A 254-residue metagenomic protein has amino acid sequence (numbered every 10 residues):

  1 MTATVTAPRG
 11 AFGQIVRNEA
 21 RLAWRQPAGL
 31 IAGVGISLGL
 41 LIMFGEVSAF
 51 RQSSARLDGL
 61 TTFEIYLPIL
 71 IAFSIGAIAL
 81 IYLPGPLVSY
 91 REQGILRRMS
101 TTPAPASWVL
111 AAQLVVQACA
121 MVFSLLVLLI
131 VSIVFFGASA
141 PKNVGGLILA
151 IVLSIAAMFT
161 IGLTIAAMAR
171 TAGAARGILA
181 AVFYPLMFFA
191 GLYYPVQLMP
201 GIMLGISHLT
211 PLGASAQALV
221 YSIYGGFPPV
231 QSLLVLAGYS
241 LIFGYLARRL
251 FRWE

Functional and structural regions predicted by a protein language model:
T2-N18, L192-L233: Short hydrophobic, aromatic-rich alpha-helical segments embedded in or entering the lipid bilayer of multi-pass
T4-A11, I15-Q93, Q113-M121, L125 (+3 more regions): Transmembrane helix-boundary elements of multi-pass transport/secretion proteins, especially ABC-type permease modules
E19, I42, L129-V134, L163-T164 (+4 more regions): Alpha-helical transmembrane segments of multipass membrane proteins
I31-A32, S107-A111, I178: Signature of the 12-TM Major Facilitator Superfamily
I42-F50, A166-L209: Transmembrane helix segments
G45-A49, S89, R98, I133 (+7 more regions): Transmembrane helix-loop junction
R98-S107, P211: Short helix-to-coil transition segments within interhelical loops that connect adjacent transmembrane helices
A106-S107, A140, A172: Alpha-helix N-cap/start motif
